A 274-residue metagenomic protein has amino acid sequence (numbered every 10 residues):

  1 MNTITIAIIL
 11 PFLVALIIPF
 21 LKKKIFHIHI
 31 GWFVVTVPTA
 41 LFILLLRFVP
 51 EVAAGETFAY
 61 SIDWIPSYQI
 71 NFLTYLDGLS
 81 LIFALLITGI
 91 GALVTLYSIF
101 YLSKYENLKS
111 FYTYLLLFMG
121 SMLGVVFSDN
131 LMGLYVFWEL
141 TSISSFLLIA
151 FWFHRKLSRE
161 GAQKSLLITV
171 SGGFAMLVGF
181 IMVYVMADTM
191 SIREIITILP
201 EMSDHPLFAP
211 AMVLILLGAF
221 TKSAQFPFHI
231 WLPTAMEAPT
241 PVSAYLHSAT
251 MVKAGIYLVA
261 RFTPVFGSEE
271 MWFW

Functional and structural regions predicted by a protein language model:
M1-W274: ...captures the hydrophobic TM-helix bundle architecture rather than a specific catalytic motif, and can also fire on
